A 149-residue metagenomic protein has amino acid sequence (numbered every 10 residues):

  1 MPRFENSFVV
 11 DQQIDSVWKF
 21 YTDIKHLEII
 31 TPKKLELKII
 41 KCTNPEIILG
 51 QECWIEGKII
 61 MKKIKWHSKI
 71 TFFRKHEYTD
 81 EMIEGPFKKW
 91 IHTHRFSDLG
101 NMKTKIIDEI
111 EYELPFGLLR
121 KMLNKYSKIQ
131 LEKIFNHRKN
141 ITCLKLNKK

Functional and structural regions predicted by a protein language model:
M1-I48: Hydrophobic ligand-binding cavity/cleft-lining segments
R3-F4, L37-I40, C53-W54, Y78-T79 (+1 more regions): Short structured motifs
F4-N6, C53-I55, W66-S68, H92 (+1 more regions): Hydrophobic residues positioned within well-ordered beta-strands of beta-sheet architectures
S7-D11, K69-T71, R95-S97, E111-E113: Generic structural detector for well-ordered beta-strands
V17-Y21, L27, C53, I70 (+4 more regions): Hydrophobic pocket/interface hotspot
K58-K103, K148: Hydrophobic-ligand binding "helix-grip"
M82-K133: Beta-strand/loop substructures that line and gate deep hydrophobic ligand-binding cavities in soluble
N140-K149: Charged phosphate-binding loop/patch that engages nucleotide di/tri-phosphates or the phosphate backbone of nucleic
